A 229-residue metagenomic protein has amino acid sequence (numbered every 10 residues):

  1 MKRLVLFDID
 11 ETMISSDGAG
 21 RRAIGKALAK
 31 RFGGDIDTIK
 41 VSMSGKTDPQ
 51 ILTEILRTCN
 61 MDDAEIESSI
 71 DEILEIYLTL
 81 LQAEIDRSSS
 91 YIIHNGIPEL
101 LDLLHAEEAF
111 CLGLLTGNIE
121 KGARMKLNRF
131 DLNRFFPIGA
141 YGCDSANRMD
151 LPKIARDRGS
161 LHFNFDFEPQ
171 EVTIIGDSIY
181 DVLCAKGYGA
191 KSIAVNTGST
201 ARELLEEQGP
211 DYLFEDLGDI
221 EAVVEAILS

Functional and structural regions predicted by a protein language model:
M1-S44, Q50-T53, R57, R202: Active-site neighborhood of HAD-like aspartate-dependent phosphohydrolases
T12, I97-N128, A140-A146: Substrate-recognition element of Asp-dependent hydrolases with the DxDx(T/V) motif
Q50-A64, A155-R156: Helix-loop "lid/cap" segments that line or gate small-molecule binding pockets
R57-D102, E107-E108: Metal-dependent phosphoesterase signature
N128-G159: Histidine/lysine/aspartate-rich catalytic loop segments that bind and position anionic ligands
A140, Y212-L217: Short acidic-hydrophobic, aromatic-tinged amphipathic segments that line or gate anion-handling sites
K153-V182: Conserved Lys-Pro-Asp/Glu-containing loop-to-beta segment of HAD-superfamily phosphomonoesterases, centered on
I174-Y212: Acidic, Mg2+-coordinating phosphoryl-transfer loop and its flanking beta/alpha structural elements, shared across
